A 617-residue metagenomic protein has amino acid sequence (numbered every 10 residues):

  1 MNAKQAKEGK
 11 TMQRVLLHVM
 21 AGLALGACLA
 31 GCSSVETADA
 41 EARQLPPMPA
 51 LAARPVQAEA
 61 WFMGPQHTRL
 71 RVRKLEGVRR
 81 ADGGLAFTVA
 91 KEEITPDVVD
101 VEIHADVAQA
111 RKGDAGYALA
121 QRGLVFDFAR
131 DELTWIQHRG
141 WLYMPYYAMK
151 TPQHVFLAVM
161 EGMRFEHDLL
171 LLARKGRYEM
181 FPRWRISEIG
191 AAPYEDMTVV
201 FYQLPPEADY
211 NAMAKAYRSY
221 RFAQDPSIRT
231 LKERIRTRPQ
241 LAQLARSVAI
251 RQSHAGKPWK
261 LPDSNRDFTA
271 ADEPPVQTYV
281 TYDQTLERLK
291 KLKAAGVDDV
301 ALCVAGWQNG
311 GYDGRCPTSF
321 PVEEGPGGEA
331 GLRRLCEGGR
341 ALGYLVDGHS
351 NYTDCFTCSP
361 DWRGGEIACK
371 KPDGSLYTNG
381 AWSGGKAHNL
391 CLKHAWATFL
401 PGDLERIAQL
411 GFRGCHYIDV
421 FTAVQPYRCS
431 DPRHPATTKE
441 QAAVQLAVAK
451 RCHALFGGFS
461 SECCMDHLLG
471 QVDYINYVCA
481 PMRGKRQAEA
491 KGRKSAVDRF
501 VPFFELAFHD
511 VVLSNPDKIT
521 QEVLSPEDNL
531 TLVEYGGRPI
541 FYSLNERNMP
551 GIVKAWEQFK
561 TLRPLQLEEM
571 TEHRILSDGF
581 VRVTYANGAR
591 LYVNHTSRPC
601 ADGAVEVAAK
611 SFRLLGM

Functional and structural regions predicted by a protein language model:
M1-R14, H18, L23, A27: Short, low-complexity, charge-dense intrinsically disordered segments
E41-A301, W307, L342-L345: Carbohydrate-recognition beta-sandwich/jelly-roll modules in extracellular/periplasmic carbohydrate-active proteins
V89, L292, G339, D419 (+1 more regions): Conserved, mostly hydrophobic/aromatic
K91, A305-Q308, P317-F320, L410 (+2 more regions): Carbohydrate-active enzymes and regulators
K91-E93, G306-Q308, V420-T422, T596: A mature extracytoplasmic/lumenal domain signature
G162-H167, F181-N211, E273-P275, S359 (+2 more regions): Active-site-proximal substrate-binding groove within the catalytic cores of carbohydrate-active enzymes
S247-P401, R413-G414, T422-Y427, D431-R433: Aromatic-lined carbohydrate-binding/catalytic grooves of carbohydrate-active enzymes
